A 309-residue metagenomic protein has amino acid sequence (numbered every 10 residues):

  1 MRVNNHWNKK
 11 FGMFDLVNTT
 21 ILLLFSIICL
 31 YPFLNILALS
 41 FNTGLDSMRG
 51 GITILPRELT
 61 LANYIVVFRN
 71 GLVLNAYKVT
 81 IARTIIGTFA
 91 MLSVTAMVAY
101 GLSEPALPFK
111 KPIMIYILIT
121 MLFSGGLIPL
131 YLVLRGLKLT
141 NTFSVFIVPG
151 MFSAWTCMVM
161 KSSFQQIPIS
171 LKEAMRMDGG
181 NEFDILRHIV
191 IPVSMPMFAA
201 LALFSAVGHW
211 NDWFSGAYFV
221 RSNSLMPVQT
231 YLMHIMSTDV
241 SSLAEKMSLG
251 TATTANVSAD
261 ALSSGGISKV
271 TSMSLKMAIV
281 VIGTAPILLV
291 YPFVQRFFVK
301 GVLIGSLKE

Functional and structural regions predicted by a protein language model:
R2-E309: A hydrophobic, multi-pass inner-membrane permease signature
